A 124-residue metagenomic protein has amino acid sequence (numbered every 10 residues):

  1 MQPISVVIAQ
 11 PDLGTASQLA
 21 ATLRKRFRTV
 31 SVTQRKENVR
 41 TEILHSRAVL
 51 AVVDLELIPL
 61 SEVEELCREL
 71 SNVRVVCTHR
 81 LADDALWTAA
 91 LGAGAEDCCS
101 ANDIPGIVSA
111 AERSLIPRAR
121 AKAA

Functional and structural regions predicted by a protein language model:
D12-V32: Two-component/phosphorelay signaling modules centered on CheY-like receiver
L19-L23, E42, A89: Alpha-helical interaction/dimerization surfaces of two-component signaling modules
Q34-L50, I58: Acidic, metal-coordinating helix/loop segments flanking the phosphotransfer/catalytic sites of two-component signaling
A51, C98-C99: Two-component signal transduction core modules
L60-N72: Short amphipathic alpha-helix used as the core "switch/output" element in two-component signaling
H79-C98: Alpha4 helix (beta4-alpha4-beta5 surface) of REC/receiver domains from two-component response regulators
A85, N102-E112: C-terminal output helix
E112-A124: The C-terminal output helix
